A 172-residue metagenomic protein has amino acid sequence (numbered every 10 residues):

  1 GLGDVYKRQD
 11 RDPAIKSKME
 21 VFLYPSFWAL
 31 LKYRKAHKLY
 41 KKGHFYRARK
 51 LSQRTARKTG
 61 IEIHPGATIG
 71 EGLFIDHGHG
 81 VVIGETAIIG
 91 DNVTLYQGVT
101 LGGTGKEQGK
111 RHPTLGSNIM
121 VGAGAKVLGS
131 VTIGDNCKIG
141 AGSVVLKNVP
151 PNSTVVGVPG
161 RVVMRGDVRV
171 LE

Functional and structural regions predicted by a protein language model:
G1-Y6: Short, small-residue-biased leader/transition segments that mark boundaries at the very start of proteins
K7-F22: Long amphipathic alpha-helical segments
Y24, T104: Short coil/turn segments
F27-V81: Extended, small-residue-rich solenoid/repeat segments and analogous flexible loops that form exposed scaffolds
T59, H64-P65, G70-E71, D76-E85 (+10 more regions): Left-handed beta-helix
Q108-H112, R169: Conserved phosphate- and dinucleotide-binding cores of soluble alpha/beta proteins, encompassing both enzyme active
S153-L171: Conserved beta-strand-loop-alpha-helix hinge in the C-terminal portion of ABC ATPase nucleotide-binding domains
